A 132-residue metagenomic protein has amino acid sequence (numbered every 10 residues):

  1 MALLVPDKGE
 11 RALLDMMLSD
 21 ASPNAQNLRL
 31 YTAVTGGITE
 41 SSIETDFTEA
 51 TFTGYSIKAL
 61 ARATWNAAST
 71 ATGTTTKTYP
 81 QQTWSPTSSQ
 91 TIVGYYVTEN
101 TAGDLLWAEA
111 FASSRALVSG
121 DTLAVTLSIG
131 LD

Functional and structural regions predicted by a protein language model:
M1-G94, E99-D132: Small cysteine-rich, disulfide-bonded extracellular modules of the LU/uPAR three-finger superfamily and closely related
